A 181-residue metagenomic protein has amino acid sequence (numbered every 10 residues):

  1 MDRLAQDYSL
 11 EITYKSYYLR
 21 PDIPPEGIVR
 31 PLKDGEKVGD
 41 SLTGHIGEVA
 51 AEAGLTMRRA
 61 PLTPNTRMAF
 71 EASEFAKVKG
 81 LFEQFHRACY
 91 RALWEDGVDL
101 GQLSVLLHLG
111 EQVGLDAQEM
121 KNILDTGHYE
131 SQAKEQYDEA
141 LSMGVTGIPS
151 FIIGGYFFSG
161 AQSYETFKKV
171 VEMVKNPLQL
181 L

Functional and structural regions predicted by a protein language model:
M1-L10, Y14, D34-G35, E74-L181: C-terminal cap of thioredoxin/glutaredoxin-like
S16-G27: Short, charge-patterned binding micro-sites
R30-E52: Short, structured active-site "lid" loops
K33, A60-P64, E74: Dinucleotide-binding Rossmann-like beta1-alpha1 core, especially the glycine-rich loop that anchors the ADP
T56: Conserved active-site segments centered on acidic
P64-R67, G97: Aromatic- and histidine-enriched alpha-helix N-cap/loop-to-helix transition segments that scaffold the rims
M68-A72: Conserved N-terminal beta-strand and adjoining loop/helix that marks the start of the Nudix/MutT-like hydrolase domain
